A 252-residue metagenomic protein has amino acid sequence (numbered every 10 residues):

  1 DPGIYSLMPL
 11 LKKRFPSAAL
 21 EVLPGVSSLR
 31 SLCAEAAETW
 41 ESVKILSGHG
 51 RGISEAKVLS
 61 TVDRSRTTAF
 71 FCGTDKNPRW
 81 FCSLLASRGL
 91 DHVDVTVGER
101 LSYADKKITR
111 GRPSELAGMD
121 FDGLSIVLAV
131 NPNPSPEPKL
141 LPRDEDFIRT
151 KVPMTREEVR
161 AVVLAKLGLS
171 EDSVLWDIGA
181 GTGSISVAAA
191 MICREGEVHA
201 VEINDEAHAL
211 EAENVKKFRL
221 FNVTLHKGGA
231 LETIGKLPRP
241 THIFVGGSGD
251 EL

Functional and structural regions predicted by a protein language model:
P2-R64, L231: Class I SAM-dependent methyltransferase SAM-binding "motif I" and its flanking Rossmann-like core
S65-K151: A contiguous loop/helix-start segment that scaffolds small-molecule binding in enzyme catalytic cores
T67, R239-G246: Short SAM/SAH-binding signature in class I
R156-E171: Conserved alpha-helix/loop element of class I SAM-dependent methyltransferases that forms part of the SAM/SAH-binding
D172-G181: Conserved class I S-adenosyl-L-methionine
T182-R194: Conserved SAM-binding loop of SAM-dependent methyltransferases across substrates and taxa, primarily the Class I
E195-H199: Short beta-strand element of Class I
V201-P240: S-adenosyl-L-methionine
